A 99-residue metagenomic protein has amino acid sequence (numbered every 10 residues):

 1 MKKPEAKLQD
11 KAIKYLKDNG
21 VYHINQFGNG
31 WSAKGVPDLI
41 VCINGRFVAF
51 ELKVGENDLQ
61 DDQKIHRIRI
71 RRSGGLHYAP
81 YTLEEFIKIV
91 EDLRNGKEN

Functional and structural regions predicted by a protein language model:
M1-N99: Catalytic phosphate/metal-binding cores of nucleic-acid and nucleotide-processing enzymes, i.e., regions that mediate
